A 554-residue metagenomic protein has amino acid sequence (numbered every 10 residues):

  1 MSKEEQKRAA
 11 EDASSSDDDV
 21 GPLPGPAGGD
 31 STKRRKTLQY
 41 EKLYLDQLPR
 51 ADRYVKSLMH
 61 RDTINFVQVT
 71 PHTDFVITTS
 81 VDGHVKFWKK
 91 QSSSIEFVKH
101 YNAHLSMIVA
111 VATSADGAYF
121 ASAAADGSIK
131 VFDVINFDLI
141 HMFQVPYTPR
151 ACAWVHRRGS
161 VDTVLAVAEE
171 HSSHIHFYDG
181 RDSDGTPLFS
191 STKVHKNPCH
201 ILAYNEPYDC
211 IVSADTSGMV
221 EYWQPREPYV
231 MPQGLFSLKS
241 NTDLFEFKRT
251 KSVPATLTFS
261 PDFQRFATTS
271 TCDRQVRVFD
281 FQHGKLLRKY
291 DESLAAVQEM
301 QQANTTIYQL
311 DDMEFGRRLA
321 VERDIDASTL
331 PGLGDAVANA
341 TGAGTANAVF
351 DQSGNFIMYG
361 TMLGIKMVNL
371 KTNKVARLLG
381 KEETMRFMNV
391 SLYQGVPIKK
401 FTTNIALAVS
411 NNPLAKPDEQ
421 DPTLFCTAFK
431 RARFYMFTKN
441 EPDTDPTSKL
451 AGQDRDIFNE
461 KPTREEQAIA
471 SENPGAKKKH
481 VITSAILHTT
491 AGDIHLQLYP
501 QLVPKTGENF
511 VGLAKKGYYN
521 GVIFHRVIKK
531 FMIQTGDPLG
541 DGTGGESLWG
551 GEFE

Functional and structural regions predicted by a protein language model:
M1-F66, D74, V81-G83, Y229-M231 (+2 more regions): Intrinsically disordered, low-complexity acidic/Ser/Thr/Pro-rich linker and tail segments in large eukaryotic scaffolds
Y54-M59, E96-A103, L139-V145, L188-V194 (+5 more regions): Short C-terminal beta-strands that terminate individual repeats in beta-propeller domains, predominantly WD40 blades
R61-V69, S106-T113, Y147-R157, K196-Y204 (+3 more regions): Canonical WD40 repeat/beta-propeller blade segments in eukaryotic WD-repeat proteins
T73, G117, R158-D162, Y208 (+4 more regions): Conserved loop/turn motif of beta-propeller repeat scaffolds
V76, F120, L165, I211 (+3 more regions): Hydrophobic beta-strand positions that form the internal "hydrophobic ladder" of WD40/Gbeta-like beta-propeller blades
T79-D82, A123-D126, A168-H171, A214-S217 (+3 more regions): Conserved strand-to-loop turn within each blade of WD40 beta-propeller repeats
V85-K90, A123, I129-V134, I175-G180 (+4 more regions): WD40-repeat beta-propellers
N412-A428, A432-E554: Cyclophilin-like peptidyl-prolyl cis-trans isomerases
